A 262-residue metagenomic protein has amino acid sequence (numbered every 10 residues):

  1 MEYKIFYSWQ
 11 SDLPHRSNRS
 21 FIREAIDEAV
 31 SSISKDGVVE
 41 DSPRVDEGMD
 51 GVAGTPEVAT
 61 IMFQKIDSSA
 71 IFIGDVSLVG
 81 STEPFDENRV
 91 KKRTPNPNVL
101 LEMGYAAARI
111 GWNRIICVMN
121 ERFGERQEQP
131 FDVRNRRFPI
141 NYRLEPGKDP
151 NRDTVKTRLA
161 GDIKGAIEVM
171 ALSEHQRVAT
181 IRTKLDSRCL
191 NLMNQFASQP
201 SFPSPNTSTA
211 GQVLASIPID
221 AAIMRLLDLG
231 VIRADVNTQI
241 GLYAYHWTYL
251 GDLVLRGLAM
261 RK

Functional and structural regions predicted by a protein language model:
M1-I71, T183-K184, C189-A197, S201 (+1 more regions): Conserved N-terminal substructure of TIR/SEFIR domains
Y3, S69-A70, I110-I115, V133-R137: Short glycine-/polar-rich loops that comprise or flank the Walker A/P-loop and associated switch/sensor motifs
G48-M103, A108: TIR-domain catalytic/interaction hotspot
G111-E128: Nucleic-acid nuclease catalytic cores
Q129-L190: C-terminal interaction surface of TIR/SEFIR-family domains
A234-N237: Beta-hairpin "wing" of winged helix-turn-helix
L242-K262: Short, amphipathic alpha-helical interaction segments positioned at domain boundaries
